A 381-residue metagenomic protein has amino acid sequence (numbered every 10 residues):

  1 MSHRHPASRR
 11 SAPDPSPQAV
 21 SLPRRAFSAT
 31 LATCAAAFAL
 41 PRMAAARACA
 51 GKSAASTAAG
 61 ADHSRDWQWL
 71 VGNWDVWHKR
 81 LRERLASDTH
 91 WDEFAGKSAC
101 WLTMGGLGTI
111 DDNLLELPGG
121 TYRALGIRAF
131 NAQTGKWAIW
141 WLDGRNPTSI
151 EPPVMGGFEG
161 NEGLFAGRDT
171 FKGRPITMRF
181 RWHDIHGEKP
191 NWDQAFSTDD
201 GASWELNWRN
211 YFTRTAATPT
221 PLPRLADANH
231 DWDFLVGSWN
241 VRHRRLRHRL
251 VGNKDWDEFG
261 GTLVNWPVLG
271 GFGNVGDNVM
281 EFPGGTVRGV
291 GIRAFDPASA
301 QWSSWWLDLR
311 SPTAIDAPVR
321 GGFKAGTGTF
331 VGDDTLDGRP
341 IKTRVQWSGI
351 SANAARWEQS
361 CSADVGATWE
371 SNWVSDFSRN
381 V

Functional and structural regions predicted by a protein language model:
M1-L22, T33-A37: N-terminal secretory signal peptides
S8, P15-A19, R25, M43 (+2 more regions): Intrinsically disordered, low-complexity segments enriched in proline/serine/threonine
S21-A26, A36-K52: N-terminal twin-arginine translocation
R47-V381: Hydrophobic small-molecule pocket/channel-lining residues, especially in calycin-type beta-barrels
